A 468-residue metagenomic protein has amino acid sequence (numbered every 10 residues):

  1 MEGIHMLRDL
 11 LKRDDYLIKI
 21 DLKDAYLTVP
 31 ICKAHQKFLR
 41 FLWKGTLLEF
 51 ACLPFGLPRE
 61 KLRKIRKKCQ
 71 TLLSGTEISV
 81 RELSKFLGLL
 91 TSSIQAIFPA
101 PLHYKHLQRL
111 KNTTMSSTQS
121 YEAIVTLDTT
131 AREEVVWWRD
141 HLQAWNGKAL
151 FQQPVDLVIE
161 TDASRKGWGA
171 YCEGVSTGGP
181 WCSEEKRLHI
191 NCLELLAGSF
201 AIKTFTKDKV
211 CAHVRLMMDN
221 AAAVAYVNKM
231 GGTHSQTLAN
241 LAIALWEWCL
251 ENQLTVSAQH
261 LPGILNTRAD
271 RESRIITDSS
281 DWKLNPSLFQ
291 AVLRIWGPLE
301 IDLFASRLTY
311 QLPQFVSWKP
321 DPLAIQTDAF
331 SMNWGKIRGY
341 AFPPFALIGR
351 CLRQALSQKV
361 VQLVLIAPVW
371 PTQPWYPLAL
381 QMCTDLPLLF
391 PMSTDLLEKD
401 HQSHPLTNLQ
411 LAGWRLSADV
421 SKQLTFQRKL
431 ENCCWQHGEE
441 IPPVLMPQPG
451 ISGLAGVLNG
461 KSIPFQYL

Functional and structural regions predicted by a protein language model:
M1, M6-T28, I78, E82-K85 (+1 more regions): Conserved catalytic palm subdomain of right-hand nucleotidyl-transferase polymerases, strongest for RNA-directed enzymes
E2, G45-F55, T71, L142 (+3 more regions): A short, polar/acidic, helix/strand-boundary loop motif
D9-K12, E49, P58-L150, G263: C-terminal reverse transcriptase regions that engage the nucleic-acid substrate
I18-L22, Q152-R165, D302-S306: Two-metal-ion RNase H-like nuclease active-site motif
K23-L48, F55-K61, P99-A100, H106-L107 (+2 more regions): Reverse-transcriptase-like RNA-dependent polymerase core
I94, T255-W296: C-terminal functional segments of enzyme domains
I202-R271: RNase H catalytic domain
E300-L468: Class I S-adenosyl-L-methionine-dependent methyltransferase catalytic core
